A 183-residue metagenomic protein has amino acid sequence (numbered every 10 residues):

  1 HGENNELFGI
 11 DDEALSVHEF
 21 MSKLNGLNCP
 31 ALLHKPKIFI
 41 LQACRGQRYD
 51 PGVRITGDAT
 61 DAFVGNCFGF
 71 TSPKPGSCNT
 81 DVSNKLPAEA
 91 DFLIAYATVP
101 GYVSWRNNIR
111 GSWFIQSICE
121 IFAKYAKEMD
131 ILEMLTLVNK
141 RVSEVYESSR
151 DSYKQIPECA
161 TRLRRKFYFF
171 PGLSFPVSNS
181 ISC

Functional and structural regions predicted by a protein language model:
H1-C183: Cysteine endopeptidase catalytic domains of the caspase/legumain-like
